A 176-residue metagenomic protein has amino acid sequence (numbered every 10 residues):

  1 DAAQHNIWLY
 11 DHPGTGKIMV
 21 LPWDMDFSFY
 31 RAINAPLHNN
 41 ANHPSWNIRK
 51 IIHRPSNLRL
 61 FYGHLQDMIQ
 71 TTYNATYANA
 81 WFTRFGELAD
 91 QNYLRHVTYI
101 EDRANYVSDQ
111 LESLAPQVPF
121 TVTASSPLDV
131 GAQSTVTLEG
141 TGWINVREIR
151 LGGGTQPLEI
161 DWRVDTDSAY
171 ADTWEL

Functional and structural regions predicted by a protein language model:
D1-T121: Catalytic-core segments of enzymes that bind and process phosphorylated/nucleotide-bearing substrates
G14, F27, D129, W143-R147 (+1 more regions): Generic "edge-of-domain/loop-turn" microfeature
F120-A124, I160: Generic structural motif
S126-S134: Short, solvent-exposed loop/linker segments at the N-terminal edge of repeated beta-sheet extracellular domains
T135-L176: Long, low-complexity serine/threonine/glycine- and acidic-rich segments characteristic of extracellular
